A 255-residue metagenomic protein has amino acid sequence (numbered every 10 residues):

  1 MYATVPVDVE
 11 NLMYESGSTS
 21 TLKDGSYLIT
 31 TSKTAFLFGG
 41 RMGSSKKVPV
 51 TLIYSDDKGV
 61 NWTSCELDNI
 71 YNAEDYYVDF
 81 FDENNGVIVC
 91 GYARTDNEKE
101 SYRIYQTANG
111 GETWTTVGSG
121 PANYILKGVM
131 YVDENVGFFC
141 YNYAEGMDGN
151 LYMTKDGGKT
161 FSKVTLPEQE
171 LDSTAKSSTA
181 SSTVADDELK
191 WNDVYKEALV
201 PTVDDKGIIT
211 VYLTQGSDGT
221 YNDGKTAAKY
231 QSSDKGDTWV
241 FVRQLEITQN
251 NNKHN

Functional and structural regions predicted by a protein language model:
M1-E10, I53-C65, Y105-V117, Y152-T165 (+1 more regions): Asp-box/BNR beta-propeller loop motif
M1-S45: Long, acidic/polar, low-complexity amphipathic helices and coiled-coil-like
D8-N11, D68-E74, G120-I125, E168-D172 (+1 more regions): Short coil/turn segments at the loop-to-beta-strand junctions that recur within blades of beta-propeller repeat folds
T21-L28, N72-D79, N123-M130, S173-K176 (+2 more regions): Repeated scaffold domains used in trafficking and secretory/extracellular systems, primarily beta-propellers
K33-L37, N84-I88, N135-F138, K206-V211: Entry beta-strands of beta-propeller and related beta-repeat scaffolds
R41, Y92-R94, Y143, Q215-S217: Residue-level signature of beta-propeller blades and closely related beta-rich strand-turn architectures in secreted
S45-T51, D96-R103, G146-L151, G219-A228: Structural motif
P167-S177, V184-D193: Conserved blade-ending motifs and adjacent loop-strand segments that build the rim/top face of beta-propeller domains
